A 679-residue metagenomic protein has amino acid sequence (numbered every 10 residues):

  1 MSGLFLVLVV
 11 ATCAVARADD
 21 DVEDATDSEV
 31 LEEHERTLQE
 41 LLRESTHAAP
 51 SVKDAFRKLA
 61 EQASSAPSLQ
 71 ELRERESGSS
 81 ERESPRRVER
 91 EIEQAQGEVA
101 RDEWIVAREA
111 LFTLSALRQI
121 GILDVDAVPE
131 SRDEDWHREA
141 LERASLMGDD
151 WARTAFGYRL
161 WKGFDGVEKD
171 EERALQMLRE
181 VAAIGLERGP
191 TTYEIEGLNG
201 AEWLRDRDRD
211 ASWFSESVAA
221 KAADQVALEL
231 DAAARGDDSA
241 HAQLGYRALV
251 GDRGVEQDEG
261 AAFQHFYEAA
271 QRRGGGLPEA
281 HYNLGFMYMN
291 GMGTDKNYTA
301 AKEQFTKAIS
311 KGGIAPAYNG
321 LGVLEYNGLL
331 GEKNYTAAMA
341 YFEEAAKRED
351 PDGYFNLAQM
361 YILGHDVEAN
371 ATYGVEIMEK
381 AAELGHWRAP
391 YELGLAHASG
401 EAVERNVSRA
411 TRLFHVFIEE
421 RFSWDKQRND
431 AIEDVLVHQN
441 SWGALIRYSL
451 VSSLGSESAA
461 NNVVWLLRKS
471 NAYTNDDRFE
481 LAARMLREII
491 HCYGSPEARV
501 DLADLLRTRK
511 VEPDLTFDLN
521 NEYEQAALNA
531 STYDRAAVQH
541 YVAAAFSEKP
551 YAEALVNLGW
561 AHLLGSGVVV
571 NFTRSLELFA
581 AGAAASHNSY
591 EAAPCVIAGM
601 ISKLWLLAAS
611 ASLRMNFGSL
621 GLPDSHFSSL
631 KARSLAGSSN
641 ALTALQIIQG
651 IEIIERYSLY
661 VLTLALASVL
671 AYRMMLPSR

Functional and structural regions predicted by a protein language model:
T46-P50, E81-R86, A100-W104, Q119-R132 (+25 more regions): Short coil/turn and helix-start
K58, Q62, L111-I120, D124 (+13 more regions): Hydrophobic face of amphipathic alpha-helices that form TPR/SEL1-like repeat modules and related alpha-solenoid
A95, L141, L178, E229 (+9 more regions): Hydrophobic/aromatic packing residues within the alpha-helices of TPR/SEL1-like helical repeat arrays
R108, D150-A152, G189, D238-S239 (+9 more regions): Helix-start (N-cap) detector for alpha-helical repeat units in TPR-like alpha-solenoids, especially tetratricopeptide
E168-L186, E383-W387, L395, E404-F422 (+1 more regions): TPR/TPR-like (Sel1-like) alpha-helical repeat modules
R188, A201-A211, G293, L330 (+6 more regions): Alpha-helical linker/edge segments of TPR/alpha-solenoid repeat scaffolds and analogous pre-/post-domain helices
P190-A219, L395-A398, K426-L436, V463-K469 (+3 more regions): TPR/TPR-like alpha-solenoid helical repeat scaffolds
